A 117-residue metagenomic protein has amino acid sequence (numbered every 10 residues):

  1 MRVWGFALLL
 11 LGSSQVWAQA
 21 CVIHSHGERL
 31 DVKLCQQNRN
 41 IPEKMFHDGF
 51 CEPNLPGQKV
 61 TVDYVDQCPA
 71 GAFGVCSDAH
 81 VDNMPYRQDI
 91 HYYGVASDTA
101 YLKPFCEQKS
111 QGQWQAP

Functional and structural regions predicted by a protein language model:
M1-R2: N-terminal hydrophobic targeting signals that begin at the initiator methionine
G5-F6, V16: Cleavable N-terminal signal peptides
Q19-P117: Mitochondrial intermembrane space
